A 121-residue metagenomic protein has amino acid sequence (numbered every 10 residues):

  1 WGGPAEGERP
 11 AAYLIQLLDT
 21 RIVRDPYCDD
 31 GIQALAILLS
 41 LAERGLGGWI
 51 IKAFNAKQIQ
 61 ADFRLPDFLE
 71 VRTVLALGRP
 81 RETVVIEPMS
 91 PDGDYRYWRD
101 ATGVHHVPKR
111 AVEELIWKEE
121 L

Functional and structural regions predicted by a protein language model:
W1-L121: Acidic, surface-exposed loops and disordered segments
